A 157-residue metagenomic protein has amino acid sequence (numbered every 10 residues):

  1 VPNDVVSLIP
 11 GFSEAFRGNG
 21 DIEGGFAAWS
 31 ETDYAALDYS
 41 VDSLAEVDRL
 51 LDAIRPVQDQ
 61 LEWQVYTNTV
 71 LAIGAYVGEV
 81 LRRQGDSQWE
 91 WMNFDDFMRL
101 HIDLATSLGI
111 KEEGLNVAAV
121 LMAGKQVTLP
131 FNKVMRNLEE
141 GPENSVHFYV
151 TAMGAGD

Functional and structural regions predicted by a protein language model:
V1-N68: N-terminal low-complexity, intrinsically disordered segments
S7, G20-D21, V70, G74 (+3 more regions): Compositionally biased, low-complexity repeat tracts
L51-I54, V80, Q84-G85, N137-L138 (+1 more regions): Generic structural signal for hydrophobic core residues of well-folded globular domains
W63-N116: Amphipathic, interaction-prone secondary-structure segments
L104-D157: A recognition module on extended beta-rich or small alphabeta surfaces enriched in W/G with H and D/E
